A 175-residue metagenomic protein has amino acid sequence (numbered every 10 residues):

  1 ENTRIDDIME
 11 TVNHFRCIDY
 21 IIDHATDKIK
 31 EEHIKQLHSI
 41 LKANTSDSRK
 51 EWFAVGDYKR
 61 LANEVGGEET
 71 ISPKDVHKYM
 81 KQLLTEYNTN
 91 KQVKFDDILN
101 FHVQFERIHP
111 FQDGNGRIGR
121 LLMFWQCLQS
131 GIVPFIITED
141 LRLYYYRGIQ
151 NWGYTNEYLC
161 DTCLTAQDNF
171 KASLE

Functional and structural regions predicted by a protein language model:
E1-D113, R117-E175: FIC/Doc superfamily catalytic core
